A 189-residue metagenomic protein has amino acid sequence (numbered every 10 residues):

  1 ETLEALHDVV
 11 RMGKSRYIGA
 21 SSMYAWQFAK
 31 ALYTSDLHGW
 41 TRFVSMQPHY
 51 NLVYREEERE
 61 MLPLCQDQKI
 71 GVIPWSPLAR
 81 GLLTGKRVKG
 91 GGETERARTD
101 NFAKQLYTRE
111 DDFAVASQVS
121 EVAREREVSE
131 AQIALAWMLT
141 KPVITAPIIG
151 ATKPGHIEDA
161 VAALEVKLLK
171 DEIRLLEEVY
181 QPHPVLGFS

Functional and structural regions predicted by a protein language model:
E1-E56, E60: Glycine/proline-rich, positively charged, aromatic-decorated active-site loop/lid region on the catalytic face
L3-H7, F28-L32, L62, A116 (+3 more regions): Generic structural signal for well-ordered alpha-helices, preferentially at hydrophobic/aromatic core positions
V10, P74-L78, Q105-E165: Conserved short secondary-structure transition element at the edge of the structured enzyme core that lines
I18, M46, C65, V72-W75 (+4 more regions): Conserved, mostly hydrophobic/aromatic
Y24, Y50-Y54, S76-L83, W137: Glycine-rich beta-alpha junction loops
K30, K153-E178: C-terminal end-helix/capping segment
S35-G39, L62-L64, K89-E93, L164-V166: Short, hinge-like loop/turn segments at secondary-structure boundaries
L64-V122, P142-T145, P184-S189: Glycine-rich, positively charged active-site loop/lid region within alpha/beta enzyme cores that binds and organizes
